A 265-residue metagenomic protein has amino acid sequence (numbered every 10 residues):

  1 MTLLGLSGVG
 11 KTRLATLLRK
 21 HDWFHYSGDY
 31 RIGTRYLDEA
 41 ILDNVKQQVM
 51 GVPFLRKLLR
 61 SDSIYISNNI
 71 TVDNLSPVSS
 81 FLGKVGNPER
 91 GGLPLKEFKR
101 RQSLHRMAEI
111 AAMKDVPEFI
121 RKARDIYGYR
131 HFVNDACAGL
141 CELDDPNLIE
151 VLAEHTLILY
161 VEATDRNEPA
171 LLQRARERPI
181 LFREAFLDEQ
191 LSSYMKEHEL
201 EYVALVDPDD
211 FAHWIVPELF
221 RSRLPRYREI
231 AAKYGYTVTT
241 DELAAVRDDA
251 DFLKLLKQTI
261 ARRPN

Functional and structural regions predicted by a protein language model:
L3: Hydrophobic anchor at the beta1->P-loop junction of P-loop NTPases
L6-S7: The conserved Walker
T12: Walker A/P-loop
L17-K20, F24, P146-H155: Short, surface-exposed basic-aromatic patches at helix termini and helix-loop junctions that form
D22-L37: Short beta-strand-centered segment that lines the nucleotide-binding/catalytic pocket of NTP-utilizing
L37, L42-P146: ATP-dependent small-molecule kinase phosphotransfer cores that center on conserved nucleotide phosphate-binding segments
D135-A136, V151-Y202: Conserved phosphate-donor/acceptor-positioning beta-strand/loop module used by diverse small-molecule
E199-N265: NTP-dependent small-molecule kinase module
